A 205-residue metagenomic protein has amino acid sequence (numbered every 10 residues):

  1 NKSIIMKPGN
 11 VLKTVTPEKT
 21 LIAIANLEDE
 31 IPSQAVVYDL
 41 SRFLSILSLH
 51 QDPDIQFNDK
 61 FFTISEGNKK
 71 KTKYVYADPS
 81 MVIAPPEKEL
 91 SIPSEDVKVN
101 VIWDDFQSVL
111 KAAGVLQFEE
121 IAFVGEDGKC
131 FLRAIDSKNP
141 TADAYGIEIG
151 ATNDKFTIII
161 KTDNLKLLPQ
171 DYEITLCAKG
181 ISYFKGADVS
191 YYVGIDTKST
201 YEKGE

Functional and structural regions predicted by a protein language model:
N1-Y76, I92-E205: DNA polymerase processivity clamps
P79-S80: Charge-dense, extended regions
P86-S91: Conserved mixed alpha/beta catalytic, RNA-binding, or beta-rich assembly cores of soluble enzyme, regulatory
